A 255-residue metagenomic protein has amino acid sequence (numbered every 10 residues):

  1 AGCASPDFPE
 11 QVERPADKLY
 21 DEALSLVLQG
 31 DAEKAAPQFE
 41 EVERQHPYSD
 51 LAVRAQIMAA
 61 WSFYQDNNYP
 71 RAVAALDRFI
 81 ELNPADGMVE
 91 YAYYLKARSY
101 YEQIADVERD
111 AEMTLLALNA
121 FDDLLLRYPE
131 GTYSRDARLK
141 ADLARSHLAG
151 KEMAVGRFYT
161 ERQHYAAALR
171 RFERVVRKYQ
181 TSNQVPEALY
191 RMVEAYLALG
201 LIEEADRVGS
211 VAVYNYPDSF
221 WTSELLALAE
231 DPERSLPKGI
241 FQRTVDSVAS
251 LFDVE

Functional and structural regions predicted by a protein language model:
G2-E255: Acidic, polar-rich low-complexity tracts and alpha-helical solenoid repeat scaffolds
